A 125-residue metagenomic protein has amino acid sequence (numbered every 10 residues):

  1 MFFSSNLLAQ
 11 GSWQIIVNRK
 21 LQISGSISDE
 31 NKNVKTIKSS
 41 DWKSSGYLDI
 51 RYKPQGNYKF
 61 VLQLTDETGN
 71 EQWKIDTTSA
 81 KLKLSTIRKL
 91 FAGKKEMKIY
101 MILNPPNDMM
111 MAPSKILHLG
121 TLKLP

Functional and structural regions predicted by a protein language model:
M1-S4: Bacterial N-terminal signal peptides
L7-P125: Terminal leader/tail segments of proteins
